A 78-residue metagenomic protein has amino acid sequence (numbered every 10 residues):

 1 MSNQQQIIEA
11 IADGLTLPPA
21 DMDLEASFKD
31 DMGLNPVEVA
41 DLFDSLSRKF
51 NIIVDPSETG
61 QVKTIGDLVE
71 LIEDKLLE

Functional and structural regions predicted by a protein language model:
S2-L34, F43-D44, R48-E78: Phosphopantetheine-dependent thiolation modules in NRPS/PKS and related acyl-activating systems
E38: Two-component histidine kinase catalytic core, primarily the HATPase_c
